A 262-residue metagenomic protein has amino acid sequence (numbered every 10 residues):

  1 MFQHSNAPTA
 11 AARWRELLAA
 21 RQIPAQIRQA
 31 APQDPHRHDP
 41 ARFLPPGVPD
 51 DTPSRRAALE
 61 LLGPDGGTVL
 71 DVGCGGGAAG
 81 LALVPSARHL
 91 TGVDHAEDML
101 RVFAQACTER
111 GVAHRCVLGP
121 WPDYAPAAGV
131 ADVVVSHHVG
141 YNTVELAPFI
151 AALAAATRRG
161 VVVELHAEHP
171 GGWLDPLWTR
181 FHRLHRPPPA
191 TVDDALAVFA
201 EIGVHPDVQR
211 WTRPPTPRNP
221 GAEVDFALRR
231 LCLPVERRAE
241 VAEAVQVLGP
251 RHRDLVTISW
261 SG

Functional and structural regions predicted by a protein language model:
M1-G63: Conserved class I S-adenosyl-L-methionine
L70, G76-D123: Class I SAM-dependent methyltransferase SAM/SAH-binding core
P126-V133: A short acidic, Gly/Pro-enriched loop at the edge of an enzyme's catalytic core that lines a small-molecule cofactor
V133-E145: A short SAM/SAH-binding and catalytic strip from SAM-dependent methyltransferases
A147-V161: A short glycine-rich, Lys/Arg-flanked "PGG" loop and its adjoining helix->strand segment in the class I
G160-P187: Conserved class I S-adenosyl-L-methionine
P187-G203: Short alpha-helix
H205-G262: Conserved Class I S-adenosyl-L-methionine
